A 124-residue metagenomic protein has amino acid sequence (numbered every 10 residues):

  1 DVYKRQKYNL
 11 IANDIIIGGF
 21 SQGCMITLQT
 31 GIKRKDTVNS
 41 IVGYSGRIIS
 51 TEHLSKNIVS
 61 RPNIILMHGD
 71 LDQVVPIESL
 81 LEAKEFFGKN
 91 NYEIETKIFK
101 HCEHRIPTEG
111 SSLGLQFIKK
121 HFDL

Functional and structural regions predicted by a protein language model:
V2-Y3: Short, small-residue-biased leader/transition segments that mark boundaries at the very start of proteins
N9-G19: Alpha/beta-hydrolase fold nucleophile elbow
G18-G23, T27: Gly/Ala-rich beta-loop-alpha elbow adjacent to hydrolase catalytic centers
Q29-K33: Active-site signature of alpha/beta-hydrolase-fold catalytic machinery across serine- and Asp/Cys-nucleophile hydrolases
D36-I49: A conserved short beta-strand
G46-I64: Flexible "cap/lid" loop of the alpha/beta hydrolase fold
I65-H68, D72: Short beta-strand/loop motif that positions the catalytic acidic residue of the alpha/beta-hydrolase fold
L81-L124: C-terminal catalytic histidine-bearing segment of alpha/beta-hydrolase fold enzymes
